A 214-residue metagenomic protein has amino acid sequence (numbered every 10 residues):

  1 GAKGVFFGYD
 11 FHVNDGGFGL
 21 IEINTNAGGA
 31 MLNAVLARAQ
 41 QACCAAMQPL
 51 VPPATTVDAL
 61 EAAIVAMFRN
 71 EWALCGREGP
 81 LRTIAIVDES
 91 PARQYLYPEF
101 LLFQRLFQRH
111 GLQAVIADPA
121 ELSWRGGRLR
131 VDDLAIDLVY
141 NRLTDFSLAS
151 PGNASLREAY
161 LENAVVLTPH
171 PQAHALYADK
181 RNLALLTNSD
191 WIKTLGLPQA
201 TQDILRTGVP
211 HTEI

Functional and structural regions predicted by a protein language model:
G1-A27: Conserved metal-phosphate-binding beta-hairpin within the catalytic cores of diverse ATP-dependent phosphoryl-transfer
H12-N14, T25-N33, R38-I214: Domain-scale recognition of functional cores that engage charged ligands
